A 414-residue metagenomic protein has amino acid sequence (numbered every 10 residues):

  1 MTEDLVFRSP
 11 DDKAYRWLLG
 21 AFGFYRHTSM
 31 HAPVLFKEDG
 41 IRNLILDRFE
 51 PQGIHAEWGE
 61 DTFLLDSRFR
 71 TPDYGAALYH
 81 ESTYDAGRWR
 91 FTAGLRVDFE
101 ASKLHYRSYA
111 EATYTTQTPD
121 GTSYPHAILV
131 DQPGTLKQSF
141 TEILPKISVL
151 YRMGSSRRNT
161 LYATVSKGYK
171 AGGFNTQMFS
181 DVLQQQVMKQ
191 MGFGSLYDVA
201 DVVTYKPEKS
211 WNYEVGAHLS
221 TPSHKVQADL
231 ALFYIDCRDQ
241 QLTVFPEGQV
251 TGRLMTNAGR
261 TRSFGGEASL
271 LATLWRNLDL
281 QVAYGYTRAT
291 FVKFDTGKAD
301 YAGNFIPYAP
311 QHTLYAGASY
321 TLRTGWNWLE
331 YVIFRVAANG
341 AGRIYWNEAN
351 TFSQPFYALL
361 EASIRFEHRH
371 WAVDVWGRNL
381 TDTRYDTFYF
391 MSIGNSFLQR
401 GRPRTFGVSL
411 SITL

Functional and structural regions predicted by a protein language model:
M1, P33-D66, K103-K137, Q177-V203 (+3 more regions): Solvent-exposed loop segments that connect transmembrane elements
M1-T113, G134, R152-G154, P222 (+1 more regions): Face-selective signature of the C-terminal outer-membrane beta-barrel domain
M1-V6, D73-Y79, R90-T92, E142-K146 (+8 more regions): Transmembrane beta-barrel architecture of outer-membrane proteins
L5-S9, L78-Y84, L95, S139 (+9 more regions): Residues on the lipid-exposed face of transmembrane beta-strands in outer-membrane beta-barrel proteins
A14, L18, D85-R88, K225-C237 (+2 more regions): Gram-negative outer-membrane beta-barrel transporters
L19-Y25, A93-F99, A163-K167, T176 (+5 more regions): Transmembrane beta-barrel strands of outer-membrane/channel proteins
V34, Y169, N339-N347, R365-L414: C-terminal beta-signal and adjacent terminal beta-strands/loops of Gram-negative outer-membrane beta-barrel proteins
G154, T160-S166, Q177, L183-N257 (+2 more regions): Membrane-embedded beta-barrel scaffold of Gram-negative outer-membrane proteins
